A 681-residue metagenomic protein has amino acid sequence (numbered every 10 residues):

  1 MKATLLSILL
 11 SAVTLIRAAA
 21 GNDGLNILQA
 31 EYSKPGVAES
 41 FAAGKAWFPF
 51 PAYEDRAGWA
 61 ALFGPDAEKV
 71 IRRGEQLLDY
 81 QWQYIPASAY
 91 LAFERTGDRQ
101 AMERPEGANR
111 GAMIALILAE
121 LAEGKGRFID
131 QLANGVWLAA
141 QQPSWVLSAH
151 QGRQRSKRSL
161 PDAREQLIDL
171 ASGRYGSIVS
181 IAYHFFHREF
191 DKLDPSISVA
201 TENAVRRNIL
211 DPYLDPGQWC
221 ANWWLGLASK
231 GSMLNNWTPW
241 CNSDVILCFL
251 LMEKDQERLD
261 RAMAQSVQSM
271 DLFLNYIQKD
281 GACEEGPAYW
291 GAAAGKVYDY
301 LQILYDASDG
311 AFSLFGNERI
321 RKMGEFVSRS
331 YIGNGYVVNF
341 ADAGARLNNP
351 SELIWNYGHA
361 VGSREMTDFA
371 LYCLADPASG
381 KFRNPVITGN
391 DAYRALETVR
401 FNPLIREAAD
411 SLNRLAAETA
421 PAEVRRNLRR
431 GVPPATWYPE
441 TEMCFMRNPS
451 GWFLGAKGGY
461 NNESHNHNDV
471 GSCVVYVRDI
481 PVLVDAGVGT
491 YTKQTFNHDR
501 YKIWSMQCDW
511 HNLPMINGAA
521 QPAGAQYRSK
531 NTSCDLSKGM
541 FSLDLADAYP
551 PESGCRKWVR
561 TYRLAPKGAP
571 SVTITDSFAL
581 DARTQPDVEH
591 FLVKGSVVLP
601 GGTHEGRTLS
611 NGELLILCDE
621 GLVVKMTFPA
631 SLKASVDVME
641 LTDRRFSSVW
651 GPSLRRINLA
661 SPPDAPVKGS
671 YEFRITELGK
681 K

Functional and structural regions predicted by a protein language model:
S7-R17: Bacterial N-terminal signal peptides
A20-G21, Q151-G152, G173, Y491-K681: CBM-like, beta-strand-rich accessory domains located in the C-terminal region of large, secreted polysaccharide-active
G21-K69, A115-L121: Extreme N-terminal leader/anchor segments
W47, G97-N109, S156-G173, Q218-P239 (+5 more regions): Solvent-exposed loop and edge beta-strand segments that line ligand/cofactor-binding and catalytic clefts
G74-I85, L132-H150, I197-W224, R261-G281 (+1 more regions): Long, well-ordered core segments of solenoidal/helical folds
A112-G126, R174-D194, C241-Q256, G295-G310 (+8 more regions): Well-ordered alpha-helical scaffold segments within catalytic/enzyme domains
R158-A288, D299, E423-R425: Active-site lining segments of carbohydrate-active enzymes
A294-V482, C534-D535, V649: Carbohydrate-active enzyme catalytic cores, enriched for enzymes that act on polyanionic acidic polysaccharides
